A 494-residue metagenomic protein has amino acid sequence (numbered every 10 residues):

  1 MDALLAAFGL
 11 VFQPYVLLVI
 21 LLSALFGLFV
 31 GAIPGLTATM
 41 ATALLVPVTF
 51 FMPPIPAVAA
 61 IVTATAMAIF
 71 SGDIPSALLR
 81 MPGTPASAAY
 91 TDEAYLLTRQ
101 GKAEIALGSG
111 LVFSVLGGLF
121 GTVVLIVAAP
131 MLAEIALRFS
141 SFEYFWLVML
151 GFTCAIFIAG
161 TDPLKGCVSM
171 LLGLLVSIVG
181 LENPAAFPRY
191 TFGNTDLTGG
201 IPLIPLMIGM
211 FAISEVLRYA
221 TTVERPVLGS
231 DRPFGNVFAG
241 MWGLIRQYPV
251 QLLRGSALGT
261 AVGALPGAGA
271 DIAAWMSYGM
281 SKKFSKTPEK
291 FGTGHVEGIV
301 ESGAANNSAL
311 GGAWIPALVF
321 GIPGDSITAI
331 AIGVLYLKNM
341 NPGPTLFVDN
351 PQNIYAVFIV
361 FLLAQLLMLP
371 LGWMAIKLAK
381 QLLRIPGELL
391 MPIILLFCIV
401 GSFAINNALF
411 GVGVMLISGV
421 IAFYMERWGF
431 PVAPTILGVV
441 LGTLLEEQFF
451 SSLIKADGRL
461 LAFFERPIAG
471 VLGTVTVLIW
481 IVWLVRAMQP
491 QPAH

Functional and structural regions predicted by a protein language model:
M1-I55, P130, L137, P188-H295 (+6 more regions): Helix-loop-helix hairpins and the membrane-proximal interhelical loops of multi-pass alpha-helical transport proteins
A24-A38, A68-R80, A155-G160, A257-P266 (+3 more regions): Transmembrane alpha-helix interface/packing and boundary motifs in multi-pass membrane proteins, characterized by
F29-M40, A77-A88, F120-V124, V262-I272 (+4 more regions): Short helix-coil transition sites and intra-membrane helix breaks within transmembrane domains of multi-pass
A38-P47, I61, S76-L96, V127 (+7 more regions): Re-entrant/interfacial helical elements at transmembrane boundaries that shape and gate the permeation pathway
I55-A59, L96-F113, K286-G298, S326-A329 (+1 more regions): Membrane-interface alpha-helices at helix entry/exit sites of multi-pass transporters
T65-S76, G83-T84, H295-F320, G324 (+1 more regions): A structural-propensity feature for long, helix-poor, extended segments
L78-A106, M131, R232-P233, G292-H295 (+2 more regions): Flexible loop linkers connecting adjacent transmembrane helices in multi-pass alpha-helical membrane transporters
G108-T221, L337-P490: Membrane-embedded alpha-helical modules
